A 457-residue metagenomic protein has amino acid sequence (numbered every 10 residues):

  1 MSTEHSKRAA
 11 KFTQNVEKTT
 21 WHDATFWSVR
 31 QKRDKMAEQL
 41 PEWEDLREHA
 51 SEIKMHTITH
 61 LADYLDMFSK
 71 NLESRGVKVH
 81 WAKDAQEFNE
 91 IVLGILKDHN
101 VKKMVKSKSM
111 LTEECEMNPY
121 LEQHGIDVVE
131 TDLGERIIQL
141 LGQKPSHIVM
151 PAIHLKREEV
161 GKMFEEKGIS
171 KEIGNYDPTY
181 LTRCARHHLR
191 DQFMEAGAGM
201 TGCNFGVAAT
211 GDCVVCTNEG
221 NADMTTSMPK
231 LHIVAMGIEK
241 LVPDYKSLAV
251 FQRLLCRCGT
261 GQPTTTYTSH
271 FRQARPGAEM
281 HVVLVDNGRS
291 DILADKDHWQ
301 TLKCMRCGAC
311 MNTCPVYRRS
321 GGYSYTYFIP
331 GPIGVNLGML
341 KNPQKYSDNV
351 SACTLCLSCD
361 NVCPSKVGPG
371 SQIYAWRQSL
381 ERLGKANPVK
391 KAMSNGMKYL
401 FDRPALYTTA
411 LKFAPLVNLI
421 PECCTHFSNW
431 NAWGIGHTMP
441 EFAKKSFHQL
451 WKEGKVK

Functional and structural regions predicted by a protein language model:
M1, H5-A10, Q14-V29, M393-K457: Intrinsic disorder at enzyme termini
M1-D297: The feature marks the mature, well-folded catalytic cores of soluble enzymes
D84, C310, G368-P369: Helix N-cap / loop-to-helix initiation motif
Y267, R275-T301, Y317-H426, I435: Ferredoxin-type iron-sulfur electron-transfer modules in oxidoreductases and energy-metabolism complexes
C307-M311, C356: Extended amphipathic alpha-helical segments enriched in small hydrophobics
